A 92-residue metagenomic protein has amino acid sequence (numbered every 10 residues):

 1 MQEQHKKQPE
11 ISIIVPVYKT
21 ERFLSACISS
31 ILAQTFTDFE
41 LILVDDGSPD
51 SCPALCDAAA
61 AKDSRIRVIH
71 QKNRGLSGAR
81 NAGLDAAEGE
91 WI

Functional and structural regions predicted by a protein language model:
M1-L32: N-proximal low-complexity "stem/linker" segments adjacent to membrane-targeting elements
K19, F36, E88: Short glycine-rich hinge loops at helix-strand junctions in the catalytic core of two-component histidine kinases
K19, S48, G75: Alpha/beta-hydrolase active-site loop signature
I28-H70: Acidic donor-binding segment of Leloir-type glycosyltransferases
Q71-A87: Glycine-rich, basic loop-to-helix element that forms the pyrophosphate-binding segment of sugar-nucleotide handling
I92: Short aromatic/hydrophobic "clamp" motif used to bind/position activated sugar donors
